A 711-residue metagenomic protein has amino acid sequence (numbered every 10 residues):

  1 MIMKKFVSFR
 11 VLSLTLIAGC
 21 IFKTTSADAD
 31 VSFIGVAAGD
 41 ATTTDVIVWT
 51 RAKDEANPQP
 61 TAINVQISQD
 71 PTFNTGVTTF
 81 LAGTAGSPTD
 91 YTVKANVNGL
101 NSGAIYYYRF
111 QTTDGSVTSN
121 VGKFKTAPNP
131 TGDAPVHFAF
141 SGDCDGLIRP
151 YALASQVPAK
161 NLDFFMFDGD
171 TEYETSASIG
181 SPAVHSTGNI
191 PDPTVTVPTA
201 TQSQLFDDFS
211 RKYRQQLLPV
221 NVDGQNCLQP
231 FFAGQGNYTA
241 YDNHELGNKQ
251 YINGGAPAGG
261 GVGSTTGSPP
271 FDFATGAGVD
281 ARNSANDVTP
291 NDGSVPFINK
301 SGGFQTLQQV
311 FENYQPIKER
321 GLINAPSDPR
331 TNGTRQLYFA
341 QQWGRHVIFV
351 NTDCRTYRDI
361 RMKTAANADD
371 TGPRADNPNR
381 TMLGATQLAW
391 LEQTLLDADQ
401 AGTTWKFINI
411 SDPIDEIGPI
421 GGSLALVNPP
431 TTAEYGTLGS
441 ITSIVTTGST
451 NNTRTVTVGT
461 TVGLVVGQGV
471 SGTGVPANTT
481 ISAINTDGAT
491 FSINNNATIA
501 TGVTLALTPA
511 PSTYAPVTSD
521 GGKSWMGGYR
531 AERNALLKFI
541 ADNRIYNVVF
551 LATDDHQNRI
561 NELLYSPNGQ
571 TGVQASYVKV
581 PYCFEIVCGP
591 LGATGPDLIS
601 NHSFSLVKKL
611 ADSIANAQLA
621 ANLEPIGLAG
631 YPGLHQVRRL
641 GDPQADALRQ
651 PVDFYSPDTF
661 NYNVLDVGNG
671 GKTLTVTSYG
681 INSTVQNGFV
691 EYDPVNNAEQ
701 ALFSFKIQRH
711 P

Functional and structural regions predicted by a protein language model:
M1-I2, C20: Short, low-complexity interaction segments enriched in Ser/Thr/Pro/Gly
I2-S13: Bacterial N-terminal signal peptides that target proteins for export
K5, D28-A29: Serine/threonine-biased, Pro/acidic-interspersed low-complexity stretches characteristic of secreted/cell-surface
G19-S26: C-terminal segment of classical bacterial N-terminal signal peptides
I21, T473, G680-S683: Short, flexible beta-strand-to-coil junctions
D30-S440, G467, T508-P711: Long, structured stretches of catalytic cores involved in phosphate-ester chemistry, encompassing
L438-T513: Small/polar beta-strand repeat architecture
